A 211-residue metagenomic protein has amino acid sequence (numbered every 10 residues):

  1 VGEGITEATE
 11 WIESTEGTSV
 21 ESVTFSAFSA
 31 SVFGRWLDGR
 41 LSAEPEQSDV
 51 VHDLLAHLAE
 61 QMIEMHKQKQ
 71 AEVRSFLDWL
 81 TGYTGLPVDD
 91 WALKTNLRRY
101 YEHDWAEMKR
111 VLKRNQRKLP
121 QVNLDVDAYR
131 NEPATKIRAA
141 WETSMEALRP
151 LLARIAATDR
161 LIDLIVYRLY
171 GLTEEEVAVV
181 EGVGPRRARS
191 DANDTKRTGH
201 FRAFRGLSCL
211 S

Functional and structural regions predicted by a protein language model:
V1-D191: S-adenosyl-L-methionine
N193-D194, H200: Intrinsic-disorder-associated, low-complexity terminal segments enriched in Asp/Asn/His/Tyr and depleted of Lys/Arg
D194-T195, L210: Low-complexity, intrinsically disordered or weakly predicted helical/coil tracts enriched in serine/threonine
F201-S211: Intrinsically disordered, low-complexity proline-rich regions
